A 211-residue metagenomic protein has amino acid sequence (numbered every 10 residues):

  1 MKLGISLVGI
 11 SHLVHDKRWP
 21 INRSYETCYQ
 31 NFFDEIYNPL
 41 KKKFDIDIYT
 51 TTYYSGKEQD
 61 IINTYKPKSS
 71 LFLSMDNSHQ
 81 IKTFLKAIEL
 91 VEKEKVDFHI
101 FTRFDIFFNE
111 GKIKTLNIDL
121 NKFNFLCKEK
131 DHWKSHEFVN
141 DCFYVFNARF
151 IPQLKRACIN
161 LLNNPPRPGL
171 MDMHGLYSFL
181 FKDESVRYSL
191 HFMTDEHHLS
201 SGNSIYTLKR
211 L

Functional and structural regions predicted by a protein language model:
M1-L211: ER/Golgi luminal nucleotide-sugar-dependent glycosyltransferases, focusing on the catalytic module
